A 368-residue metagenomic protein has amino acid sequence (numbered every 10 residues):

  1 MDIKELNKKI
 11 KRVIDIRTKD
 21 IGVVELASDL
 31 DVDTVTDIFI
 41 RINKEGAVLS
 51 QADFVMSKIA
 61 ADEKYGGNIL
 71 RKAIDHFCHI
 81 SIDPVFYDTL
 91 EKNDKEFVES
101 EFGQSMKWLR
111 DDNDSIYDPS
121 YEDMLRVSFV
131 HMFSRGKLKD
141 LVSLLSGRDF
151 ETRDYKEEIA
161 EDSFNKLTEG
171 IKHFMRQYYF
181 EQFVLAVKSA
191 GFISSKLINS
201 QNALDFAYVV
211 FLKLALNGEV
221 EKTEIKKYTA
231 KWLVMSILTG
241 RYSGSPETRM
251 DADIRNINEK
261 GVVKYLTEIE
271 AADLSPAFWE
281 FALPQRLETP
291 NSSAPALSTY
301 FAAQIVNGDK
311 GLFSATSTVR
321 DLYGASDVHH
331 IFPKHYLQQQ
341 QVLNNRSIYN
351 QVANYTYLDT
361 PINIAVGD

Functional and structural regions predicted by a protein language model:
M1-H131, R135, S194-I198, M235: Basic- and aromatic-enriched surface patches that contact anionic nucleotides/nucleic acids
K4-K9, V187-S195, K213-L216, V319 (+1 more regions): Active-site-adjacent structural elements in folded domains
I42-S50, D62, S81, F211-G218 (+2 more regions): A generic secondary-structure signal for well-formed alpha-helical elements
E45-L49, L138-K139, L212-K222, I305-A315: Short helix-capping/linker segments at secondary-structure and domain boundaries
D53-V55, F97-F281: A cross-family structural signal marking well-folded subdomains
I237-V328, Y336: Intrinsically disordered, low-complexity N-proximal targeting/linker segments that flank membranes
T318-N354: Histidine-centered nuclease catalytic patch
Y349-D368: Short Cys/His-centered divalent metal-binding micro-motifs
